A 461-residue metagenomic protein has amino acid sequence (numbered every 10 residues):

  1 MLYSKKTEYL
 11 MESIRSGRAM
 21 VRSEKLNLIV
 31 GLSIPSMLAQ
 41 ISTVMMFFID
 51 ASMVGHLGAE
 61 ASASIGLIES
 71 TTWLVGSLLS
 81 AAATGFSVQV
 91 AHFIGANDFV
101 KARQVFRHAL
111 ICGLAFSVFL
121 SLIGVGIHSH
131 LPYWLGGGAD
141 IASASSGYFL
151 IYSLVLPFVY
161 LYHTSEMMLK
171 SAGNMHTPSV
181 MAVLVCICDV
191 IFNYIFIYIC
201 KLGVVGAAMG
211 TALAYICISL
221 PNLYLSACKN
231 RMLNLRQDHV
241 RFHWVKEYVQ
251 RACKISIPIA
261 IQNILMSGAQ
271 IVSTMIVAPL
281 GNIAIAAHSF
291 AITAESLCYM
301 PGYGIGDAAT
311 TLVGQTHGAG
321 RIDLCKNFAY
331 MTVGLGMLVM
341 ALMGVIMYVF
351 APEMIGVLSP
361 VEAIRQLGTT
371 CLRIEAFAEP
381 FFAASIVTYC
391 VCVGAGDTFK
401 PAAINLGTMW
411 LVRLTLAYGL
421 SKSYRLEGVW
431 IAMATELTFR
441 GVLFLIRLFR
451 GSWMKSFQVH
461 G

Functional and structural regions predicted by a protein language model:
M1-S36, V90-V155, I199-I257, V313-A378 (+1 more regions): Short alpha-helical transmembrane segments in multi-pass integral membrane proteins
M20-S52, H56-L57, W73-G85, Q89 (+5 more regions): N-terminal transmembrane alpha-helices
G31-D50, I151, Y162, V185 (+5 more regions): Transmembrane helical elements of multi-pass membrane transporters/channels
S36, Q40, A51-S52, E69 (+16 more regions): Transmembrane alpha-helix boundary and packing residues in multipass membrane permease domains and related
Q40-V44, S77, S117, S121 (+12 more regions): Residue-level hotspots within the lipid-embedded alpha helices of multi-pass solute transporters
M45-A63, P132-A139, I195-L202, A260 (+4 more regions): Helix-terminus/linker motif at the lipid-water interface of multi-pass membrane proteins
S62-L122, V159-P178, T274, A287-A351 (+1 more regions): Small-residue-rich hydrophobic transmembrane alpha-helices
A83, S87, I151-K170, P178-D189 (+6 more regions): Short runs within selected transmembrane alpha-helices of multi-pass transporters and secretion channels
